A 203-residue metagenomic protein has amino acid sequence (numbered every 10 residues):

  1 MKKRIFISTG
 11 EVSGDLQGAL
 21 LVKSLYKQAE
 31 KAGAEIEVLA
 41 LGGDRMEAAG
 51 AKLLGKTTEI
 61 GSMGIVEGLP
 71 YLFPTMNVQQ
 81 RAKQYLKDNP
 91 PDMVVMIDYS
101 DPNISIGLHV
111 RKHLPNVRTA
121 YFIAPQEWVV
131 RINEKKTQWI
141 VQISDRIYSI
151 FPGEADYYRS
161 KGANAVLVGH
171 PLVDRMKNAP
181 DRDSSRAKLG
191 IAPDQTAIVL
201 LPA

Functional and structural regions predicted by a protein language model:
K3-I191, L200-A203: Active-site and donor-binding regions of nucleotide-sugar-utilizing enzymes
